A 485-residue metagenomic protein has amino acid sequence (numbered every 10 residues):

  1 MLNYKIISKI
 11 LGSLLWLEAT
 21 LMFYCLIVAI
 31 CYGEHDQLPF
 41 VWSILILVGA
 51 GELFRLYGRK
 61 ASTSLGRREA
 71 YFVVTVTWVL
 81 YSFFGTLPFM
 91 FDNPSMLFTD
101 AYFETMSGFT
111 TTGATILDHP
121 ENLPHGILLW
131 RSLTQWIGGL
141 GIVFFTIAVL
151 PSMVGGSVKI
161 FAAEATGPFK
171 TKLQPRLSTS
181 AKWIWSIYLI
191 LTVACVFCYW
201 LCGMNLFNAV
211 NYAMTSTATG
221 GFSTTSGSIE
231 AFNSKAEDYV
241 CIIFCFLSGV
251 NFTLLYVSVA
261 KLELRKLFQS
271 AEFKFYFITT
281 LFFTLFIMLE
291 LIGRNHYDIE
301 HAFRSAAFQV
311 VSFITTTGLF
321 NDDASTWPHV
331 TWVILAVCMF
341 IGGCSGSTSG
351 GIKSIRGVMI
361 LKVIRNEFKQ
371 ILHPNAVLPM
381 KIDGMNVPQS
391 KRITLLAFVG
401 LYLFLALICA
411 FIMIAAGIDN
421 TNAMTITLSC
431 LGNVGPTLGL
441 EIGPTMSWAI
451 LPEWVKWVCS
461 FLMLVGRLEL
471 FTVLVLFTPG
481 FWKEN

Functional and structural regions predicted by a protein language model:
M1-N485: Membrane-proximal intracellular helices of multi-pass ion channels
